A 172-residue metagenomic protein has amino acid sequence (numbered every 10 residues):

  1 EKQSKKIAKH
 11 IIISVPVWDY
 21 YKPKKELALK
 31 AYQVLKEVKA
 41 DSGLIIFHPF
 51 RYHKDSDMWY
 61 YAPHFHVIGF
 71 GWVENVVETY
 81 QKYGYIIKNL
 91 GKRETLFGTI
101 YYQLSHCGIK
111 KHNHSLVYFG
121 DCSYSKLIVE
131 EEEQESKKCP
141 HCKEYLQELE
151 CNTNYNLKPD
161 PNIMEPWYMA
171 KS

Functional and structural regions predicted by a protein language model:
E1-Y61, F70-S172: Right-hand nucleic-acid polymerase module
